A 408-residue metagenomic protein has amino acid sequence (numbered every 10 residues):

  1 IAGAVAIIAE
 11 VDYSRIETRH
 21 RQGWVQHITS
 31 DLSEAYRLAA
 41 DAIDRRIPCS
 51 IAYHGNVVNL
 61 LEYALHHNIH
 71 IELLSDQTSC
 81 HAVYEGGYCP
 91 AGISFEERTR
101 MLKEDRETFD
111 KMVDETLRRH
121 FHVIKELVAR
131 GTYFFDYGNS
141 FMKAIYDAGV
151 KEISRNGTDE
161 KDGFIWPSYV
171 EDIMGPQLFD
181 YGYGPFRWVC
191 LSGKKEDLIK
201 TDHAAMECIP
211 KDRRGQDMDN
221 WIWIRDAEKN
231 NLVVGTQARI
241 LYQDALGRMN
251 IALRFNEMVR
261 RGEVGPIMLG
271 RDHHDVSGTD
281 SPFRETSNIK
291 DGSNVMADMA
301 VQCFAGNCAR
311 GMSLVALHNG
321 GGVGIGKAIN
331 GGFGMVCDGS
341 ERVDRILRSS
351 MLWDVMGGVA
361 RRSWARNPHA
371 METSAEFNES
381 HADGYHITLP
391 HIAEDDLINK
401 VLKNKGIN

Functional and structural regions predicted by a protein language model:
I1, A9, Y53-H54, Y137 (+2 more regions): Short His-Asn-centered micro-motif
A2, L65-H70, G92, V150-S154 (+3 more regions): Short, solvent-exposed amphipathic alpha-helical segments in soluble enzyme and RNA/protein-processing domains
A2-I47, S75-H122, N156-D172, P176 (+3 more regions): Catalytic or ion-translocation cores adjacent to nucleophile or general acid/base/metal-coordination motifs in diverse
V5, E72, G265: Short acidic/polar active-site loop segments enriched in Thr and Asp
R15, K143, V276: Flexible, glycine-rich phosphate/dinucleotide-binding loops and adjacent beta-alpha linkers at cofactor/substrate
Y36-I251: Core active-site phosphate/anionic-ligand binding loop and the adjoining beta-turn-alpha structural block in enzyme
H120, D219-K327, G332-S340, D344 (+2 more regions): Conserved mixed alpha/beta core segments that line enzyme active sites in large multi-domain catalysts
R366-H369, A375-I407: Helix-termini ("caps") and immediately adjacent flexible loops/tails, especially at membrane-solvent interfaces
